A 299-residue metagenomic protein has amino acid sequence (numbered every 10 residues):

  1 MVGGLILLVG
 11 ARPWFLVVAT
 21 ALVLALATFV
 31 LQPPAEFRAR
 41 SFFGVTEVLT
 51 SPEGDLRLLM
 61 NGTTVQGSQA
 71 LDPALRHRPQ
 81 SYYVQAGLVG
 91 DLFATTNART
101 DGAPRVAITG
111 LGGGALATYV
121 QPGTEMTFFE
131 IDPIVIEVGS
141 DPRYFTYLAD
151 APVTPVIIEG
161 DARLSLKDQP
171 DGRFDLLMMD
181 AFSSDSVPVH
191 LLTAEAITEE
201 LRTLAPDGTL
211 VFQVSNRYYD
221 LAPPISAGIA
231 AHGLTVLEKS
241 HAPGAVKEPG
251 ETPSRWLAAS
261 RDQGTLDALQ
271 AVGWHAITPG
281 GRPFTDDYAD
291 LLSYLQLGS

Functional and structural regions predicted by a protein language model:
M1-T154, A162-S165, V187, D220-S260 (+2 more regions): Class I S-adenosylmethionine
V106-A107, L177, L210: Receiver (REC) domain switch-region micro-motif
K167-M178: A short acidic, Gly/Pro-enriched loop at the edge of an enzyme's catalytic core that lines a small-molecule cofactor
S183-S184, S215-Y219: Short "lid" loop at the C-terminus of a central beta-strand within the Rossmann-like core of SAM-dependent
S184-L192: Glycine/threonine-rich flexible loop motifs
L192-P206: A short glycine-rich, Lys/Arg-flanked "PGG" loop and its adjoining helix->strand segment in the class I
D207-V214: Conserved beta-strand signature within the Rossmann-like core of class I S-adenosyl-L-methionine
